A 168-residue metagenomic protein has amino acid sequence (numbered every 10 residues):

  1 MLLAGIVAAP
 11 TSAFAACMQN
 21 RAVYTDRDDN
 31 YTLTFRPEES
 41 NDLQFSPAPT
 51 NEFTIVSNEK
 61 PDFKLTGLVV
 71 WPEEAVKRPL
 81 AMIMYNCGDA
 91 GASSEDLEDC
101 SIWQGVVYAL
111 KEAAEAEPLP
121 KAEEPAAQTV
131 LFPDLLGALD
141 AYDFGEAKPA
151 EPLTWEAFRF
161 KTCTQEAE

Functional and structural regions predicted by a protein language model:
L2-L3, A13: Cleavable N-terminal signal peptides
A8-A15: Sec/Tat signal peptide C-region and signal peptidase I cleavage site
A16-M18, Y24, N86-G88, D99-S101 (+1 more regions): Sequence contexts marking disulfide-bonded cysteines in secreted/extracellular proteins
R21-P47: Short, solvent-exposed loop/hinge segments that bridge or flank secondary-structure elements
A22-D26, L33, A92-C100, V107-K111 (+1 more regions): Extracellular/mature segments of secreted proteins
Y31-P37, L65-G67, E117-K121: Broad, structure-driven detector of short, well-ordered beta-strand segments within folded domains
F35, Q44-E95, T162-A167: Central antiparallel beta-sheet cores of small beta-barrel/beta-sandwich binding domains
L110-E168: Glycine-rich, aromatic-bearing surface loops/beta-hairpins
